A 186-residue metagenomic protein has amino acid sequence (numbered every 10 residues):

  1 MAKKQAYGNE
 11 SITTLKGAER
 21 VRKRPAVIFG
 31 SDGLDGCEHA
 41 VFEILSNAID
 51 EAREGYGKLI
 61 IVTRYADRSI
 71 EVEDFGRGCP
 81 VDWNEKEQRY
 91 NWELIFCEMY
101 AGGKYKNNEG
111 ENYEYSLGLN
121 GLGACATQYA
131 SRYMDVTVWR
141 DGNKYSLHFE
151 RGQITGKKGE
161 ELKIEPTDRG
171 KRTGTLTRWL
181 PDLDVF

Functional and structural regions predicted by a protein language model:
M1-L45, I49, E85, E93-F96 (+2 more regions): Bergerat-fold GHKL ATPase/HATPase_c domain
A2-S11, R68-N91, G102-F186: GHKL-type ATPase core
L15, R22, D35-E38, G55-K58 (+2 more regions): Short loop/turn elements that form and flank the Walker-type P-loop nucleotide-binding site in RecA-like NTPase cores
R24, E43-I44, A48-E51, F75 (+3 more regions): Generic, well-ordered alpha-helical scaffold segments in large soluble proteins
V27-D32, A48-I61, G102-S116, V136-W139: Active-site phosphate-binding and catalytic loops of NTP-dependent enzymes
L34-I61, G123-A130: Conserved ATP-binding N-box helix of the HATPase_c
S46-G76, P80-N84: ATP-lid-like helix-loop hinge signature
